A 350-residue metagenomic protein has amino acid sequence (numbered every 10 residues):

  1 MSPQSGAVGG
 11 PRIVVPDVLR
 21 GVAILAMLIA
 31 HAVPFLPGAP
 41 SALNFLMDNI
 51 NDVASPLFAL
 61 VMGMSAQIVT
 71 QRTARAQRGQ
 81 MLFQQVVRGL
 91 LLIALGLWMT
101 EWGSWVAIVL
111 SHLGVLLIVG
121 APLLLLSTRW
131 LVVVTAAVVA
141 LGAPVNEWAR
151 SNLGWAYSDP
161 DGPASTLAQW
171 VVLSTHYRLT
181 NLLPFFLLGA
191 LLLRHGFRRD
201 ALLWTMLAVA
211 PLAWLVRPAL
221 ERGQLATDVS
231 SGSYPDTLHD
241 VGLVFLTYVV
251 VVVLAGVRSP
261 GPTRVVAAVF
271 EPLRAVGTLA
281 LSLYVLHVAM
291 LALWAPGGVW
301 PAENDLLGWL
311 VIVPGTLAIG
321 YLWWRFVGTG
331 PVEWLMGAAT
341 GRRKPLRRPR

Functional and structural regions predicted by a protein language model:
M1-R350: Alpha-helical transmembrane segments and their immediate juxtamembrane cytosolic regions
